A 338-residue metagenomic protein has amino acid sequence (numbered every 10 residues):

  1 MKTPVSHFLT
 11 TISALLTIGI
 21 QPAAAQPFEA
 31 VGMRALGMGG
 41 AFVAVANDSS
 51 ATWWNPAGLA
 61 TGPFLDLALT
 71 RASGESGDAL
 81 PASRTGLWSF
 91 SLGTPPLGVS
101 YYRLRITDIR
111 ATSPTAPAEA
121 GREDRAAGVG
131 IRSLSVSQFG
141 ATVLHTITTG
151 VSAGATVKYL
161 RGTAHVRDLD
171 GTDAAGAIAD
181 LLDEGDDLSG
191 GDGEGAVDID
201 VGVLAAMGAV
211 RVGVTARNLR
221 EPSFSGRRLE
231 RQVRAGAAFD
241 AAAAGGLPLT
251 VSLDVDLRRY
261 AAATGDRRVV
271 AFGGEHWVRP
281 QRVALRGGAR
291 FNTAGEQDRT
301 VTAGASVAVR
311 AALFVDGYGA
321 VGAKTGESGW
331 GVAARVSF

Functional and structural regions predicted by a protein language model:
Q21-I106, R220, N292: N-terminal, post-signal peptide beta-strand-biased segments of exported outer-membrane/organellar beta-barrel and other
S50, A82-W88, G93, S135-F139 (+5 more regions): Residues that define the transmembrane beta-barrel architecture of outer-membrane proteins
S50, W54-A60, S89-G93, S100 (+9 more regions): Transmembrane beta-barrel domains of outer membrane proteins
Y102, T107-L144: A gly/proline- and charged-residue-enriched helix-loop-helix capping module
I109-A120, L169-I178, L229-V233, A305 (+1 more regions): Flexible, surface-exposed loop regions and adjacent strand-edge segments of Gram-negative outer-membrane beta-barrel
D124-V129, D183-G190, E221-S225, R259-Y260 (+1 more regions): Extracellular loop and loop/strand-boundary signature of outer-membrane beta-barrel proteins
D170-S225: Loop-centered beta-sheet repeat module
L204, A209-A216, S223-F338: Outer membrane beta-barrel transmembrane domains
